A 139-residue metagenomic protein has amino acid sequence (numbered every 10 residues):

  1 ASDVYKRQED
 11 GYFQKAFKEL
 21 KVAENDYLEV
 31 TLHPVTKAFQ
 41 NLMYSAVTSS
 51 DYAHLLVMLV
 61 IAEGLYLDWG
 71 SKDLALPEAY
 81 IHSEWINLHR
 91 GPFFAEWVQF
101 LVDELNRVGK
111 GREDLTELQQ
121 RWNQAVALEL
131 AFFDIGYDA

Functional and structural regions predicted by a protein language model:
A1-Y5: Short, small-residue-biased leader/transition segments that mark boundaries at the very start of proteins
K6-E96, A127: Active-site-proximal alpha-helical scaffolds that flank and shape metal-associated catalytic sites
F13, M43, L101, F132-F133: Generic structural hydrophobic/aromatic packing signal, biased to beta-strands
M43-S45, R107-R112: Short, charged/polar, low-complexity loop and linker segments that flank or interrupt alpha-helical bundles
H54, D114-L115, R121: Inter-helical linker of Solcar repeats in mitochondrial carrier family
F100-N106: Transmembrane alpha-helical segments of integral membrane proteins
L118-A139: Acidic, carboxylate-rich catalytic segments that either coordinate divalent cations
